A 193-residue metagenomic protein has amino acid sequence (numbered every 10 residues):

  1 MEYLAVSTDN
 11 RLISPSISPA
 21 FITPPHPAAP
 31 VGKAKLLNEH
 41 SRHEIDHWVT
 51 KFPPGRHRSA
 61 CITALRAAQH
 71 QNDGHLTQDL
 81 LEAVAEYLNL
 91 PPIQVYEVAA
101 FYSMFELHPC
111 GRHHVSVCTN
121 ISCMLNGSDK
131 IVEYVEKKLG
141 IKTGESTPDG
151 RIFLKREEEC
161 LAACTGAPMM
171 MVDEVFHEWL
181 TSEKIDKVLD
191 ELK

Functional and structural regions predicted by a protein language model:
E2-K193: Signature of N-terminal electron-transfer/Fe-S-associated modules in redox systems
